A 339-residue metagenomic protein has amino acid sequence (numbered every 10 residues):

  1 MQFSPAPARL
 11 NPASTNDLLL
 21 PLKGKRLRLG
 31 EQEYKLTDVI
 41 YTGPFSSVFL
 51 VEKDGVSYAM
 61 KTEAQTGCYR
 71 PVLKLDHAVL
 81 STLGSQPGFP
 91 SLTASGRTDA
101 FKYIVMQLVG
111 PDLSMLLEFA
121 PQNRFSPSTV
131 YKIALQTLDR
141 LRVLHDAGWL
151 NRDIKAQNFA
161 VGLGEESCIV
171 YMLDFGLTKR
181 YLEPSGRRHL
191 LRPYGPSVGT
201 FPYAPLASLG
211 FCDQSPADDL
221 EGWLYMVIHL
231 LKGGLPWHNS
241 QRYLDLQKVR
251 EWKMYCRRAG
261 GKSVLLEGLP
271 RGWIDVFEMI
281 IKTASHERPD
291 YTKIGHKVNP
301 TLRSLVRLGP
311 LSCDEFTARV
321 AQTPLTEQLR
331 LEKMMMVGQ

Functional and structural regions predicted by a protein language model:
M1-E31, T37-D38: Juxta-kinase regulatory segment immediately upstream of eukaryotic protein kinase catalytic domains
F45-L75: ATP-binding glycine-rich loop module of kinase domains
A78-F89: Structural motif at the C-terminus of the N-lobe alphaC helix and the adjacent alphaC-beta4 loop of the Hanks-type
S91-K102, G110: Short beta-strand micro-motifs within the conserved protein kinase catalytic domain, predominantly in the N-lobe
V109-F119: Structural motif in protein kinase domains
I133-A134: Activation segment signature within eukaryotic-like protein kinase domains
H145-L163: Catalytic-loop of the protein kinase fold
A160-V198: Activation segment/activation loop of eukaryotic-type protein kinase catalytic domains
